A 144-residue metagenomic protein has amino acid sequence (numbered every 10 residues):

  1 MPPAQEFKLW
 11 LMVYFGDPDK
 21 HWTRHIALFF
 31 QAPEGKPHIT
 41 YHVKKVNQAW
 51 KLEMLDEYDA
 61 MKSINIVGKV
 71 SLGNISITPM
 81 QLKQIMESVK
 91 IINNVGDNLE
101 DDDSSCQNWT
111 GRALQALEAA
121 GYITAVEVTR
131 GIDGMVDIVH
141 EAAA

Functional and structural regions predicted by a protein language model:
P2-S104: Non-catalytic ligand/cofactor/substrate-binding and regulatory segments of enzyme domains
K90-A144: Activation targets extended, charge/polar-rich intrinsically disordered C-terminal tails
